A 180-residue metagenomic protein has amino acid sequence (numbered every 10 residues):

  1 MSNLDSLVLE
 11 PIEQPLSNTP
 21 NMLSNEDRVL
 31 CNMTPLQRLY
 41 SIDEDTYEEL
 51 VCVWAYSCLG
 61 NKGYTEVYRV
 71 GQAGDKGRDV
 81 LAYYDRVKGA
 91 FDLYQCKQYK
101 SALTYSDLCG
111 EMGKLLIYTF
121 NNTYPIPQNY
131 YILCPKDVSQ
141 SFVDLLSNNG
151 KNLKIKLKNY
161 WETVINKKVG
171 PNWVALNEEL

Functional and structural regions predicted by a protein language model:
M1-K76, L81-L180: Mixed-charge (Asp/Glu-Lys/Arg
